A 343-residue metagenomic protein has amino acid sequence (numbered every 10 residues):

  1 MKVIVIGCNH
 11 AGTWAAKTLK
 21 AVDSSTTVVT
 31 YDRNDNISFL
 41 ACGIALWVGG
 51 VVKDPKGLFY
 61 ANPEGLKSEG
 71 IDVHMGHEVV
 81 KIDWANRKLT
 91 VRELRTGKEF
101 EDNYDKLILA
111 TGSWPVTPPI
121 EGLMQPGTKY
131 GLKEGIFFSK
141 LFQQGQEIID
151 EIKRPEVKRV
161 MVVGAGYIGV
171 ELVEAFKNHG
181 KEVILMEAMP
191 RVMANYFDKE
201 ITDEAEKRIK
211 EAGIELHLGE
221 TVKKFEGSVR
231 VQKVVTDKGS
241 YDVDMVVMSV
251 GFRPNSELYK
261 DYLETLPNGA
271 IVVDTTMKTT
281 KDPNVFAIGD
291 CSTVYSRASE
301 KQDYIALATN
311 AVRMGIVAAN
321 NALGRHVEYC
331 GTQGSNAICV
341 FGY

Functional and structural regions predicted by a protein language model:
M1-D72, G76, V173-F197: Beta1-alpha1 glycine-rich phosphate/pyrophosphate-binding loop at the start of Rossmann-like nucleotide-binding domains
M1-I6, F59-R159, K233-D237, M245-S249 (+2 more regions): FAD-binding core/adjacent interface of flavoenzyme oxidoreductases
M1-R33, M75, R92, V243 (+2 more regions): Rossmann-like nucleotide/phosphate-binding core characteristic of flavoprotein oxidoreductases
G7-A11, K140-L141, V163-G166: Glycine-rich Rossmann-fold phosphate-binding loop(s) that bind the pyrophosphate of adenine dinucleotide cofactors
V29-Y31, H74, I108, F137 (+4 more regions): Hydrophobic/aromatic beta-strand patches that form the interior of the parallel beta-sheet core in alpha/beta enzyme
C42-G43, E121-G122, S296-Q302: Short acidic, glycine/proline-rich loop/turn micro-motifs
L58-F59, R159-M161, Y167-K224, L307-T309 (+1 more regions): Rossmann-like dinucleotide-binding cores of NAD(P)H-dependent redox enzymes
G131-E156, V229, K233, S240-N321: FAD-site-proximal beta/loop scaffold in flavoenzymes
